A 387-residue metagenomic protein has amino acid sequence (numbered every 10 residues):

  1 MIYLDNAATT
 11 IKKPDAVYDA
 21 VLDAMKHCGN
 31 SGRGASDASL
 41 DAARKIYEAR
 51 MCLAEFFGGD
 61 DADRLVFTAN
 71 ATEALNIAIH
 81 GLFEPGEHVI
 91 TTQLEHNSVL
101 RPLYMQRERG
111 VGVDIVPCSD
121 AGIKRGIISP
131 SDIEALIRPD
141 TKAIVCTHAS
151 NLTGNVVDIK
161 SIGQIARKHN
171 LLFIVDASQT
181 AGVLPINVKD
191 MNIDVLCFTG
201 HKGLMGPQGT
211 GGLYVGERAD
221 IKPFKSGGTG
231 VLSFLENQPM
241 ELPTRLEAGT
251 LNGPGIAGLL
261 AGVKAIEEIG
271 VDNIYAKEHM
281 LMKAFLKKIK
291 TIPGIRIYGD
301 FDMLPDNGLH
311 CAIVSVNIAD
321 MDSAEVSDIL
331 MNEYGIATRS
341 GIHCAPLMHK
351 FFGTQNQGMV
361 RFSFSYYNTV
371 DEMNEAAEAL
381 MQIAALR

Functional and structural regions predicted by a protein language model:
M1-R387: Pyridoxal 5′-phosphate
